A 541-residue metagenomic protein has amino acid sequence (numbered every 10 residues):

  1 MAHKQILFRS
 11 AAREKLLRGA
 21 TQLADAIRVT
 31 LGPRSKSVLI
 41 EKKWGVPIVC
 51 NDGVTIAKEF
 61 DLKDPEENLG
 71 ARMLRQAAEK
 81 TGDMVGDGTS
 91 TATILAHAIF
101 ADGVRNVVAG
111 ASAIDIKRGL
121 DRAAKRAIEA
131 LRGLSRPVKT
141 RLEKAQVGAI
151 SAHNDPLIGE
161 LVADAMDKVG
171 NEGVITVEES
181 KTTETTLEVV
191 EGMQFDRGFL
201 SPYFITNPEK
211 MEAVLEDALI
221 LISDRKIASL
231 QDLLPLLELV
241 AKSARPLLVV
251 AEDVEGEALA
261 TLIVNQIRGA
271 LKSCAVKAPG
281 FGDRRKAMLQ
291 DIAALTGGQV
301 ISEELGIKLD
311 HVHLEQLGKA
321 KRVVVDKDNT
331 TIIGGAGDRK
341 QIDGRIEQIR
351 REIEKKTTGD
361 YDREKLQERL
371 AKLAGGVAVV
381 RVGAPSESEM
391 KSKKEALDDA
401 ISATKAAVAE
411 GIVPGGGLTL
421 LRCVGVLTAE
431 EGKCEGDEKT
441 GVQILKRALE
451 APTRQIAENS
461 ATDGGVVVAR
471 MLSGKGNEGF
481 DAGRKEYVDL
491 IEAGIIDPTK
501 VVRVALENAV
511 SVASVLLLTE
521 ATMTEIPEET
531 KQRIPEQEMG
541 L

Functional and structural regions predicted by a protein language model:
M1-A12, E59-D61, A78-T81, K144-S151 (+5 more regions): Short hinge/gating elements
M1-W44: N-terminal, positively charged regions that mediate nucleic acid binding
F8, D61-K63, E67-N68, V300 (+1 more regions): Extended, low-charge hydrophobic alpha-helical regions
L16, G32, G86, G110 (+8 more regions): Residue-level signature of catalytic and energy-coupling elements of molecular machines, predominantly ATP/GTP-dependent
L16-D25, E66-M84, E238-A241, E368 (+3 more regions): Short, hydrophobic/aliphatic alpha-helical segments
V46-G82, L200-M211, D217, I222-P235: Glycine-rich oxoanion-binding loops at beta->alpha junctions
N106-G148, V214-D217, I222, D310-A336 (+2 more regions): A structural-propensity feature for long, helix-poor, extended segments
I128-E410, P414, T522, P527-L541: Long, structured protein-protein interaction/assembly regions in large complexes
